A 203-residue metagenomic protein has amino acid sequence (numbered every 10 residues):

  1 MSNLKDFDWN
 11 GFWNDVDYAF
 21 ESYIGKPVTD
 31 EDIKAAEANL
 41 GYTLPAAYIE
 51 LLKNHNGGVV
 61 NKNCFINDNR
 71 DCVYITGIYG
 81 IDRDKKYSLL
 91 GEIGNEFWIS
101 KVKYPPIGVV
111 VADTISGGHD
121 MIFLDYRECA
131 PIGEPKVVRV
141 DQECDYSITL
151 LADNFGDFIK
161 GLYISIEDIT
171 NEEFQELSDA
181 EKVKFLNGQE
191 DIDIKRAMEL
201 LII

Functional and structural regions predicted by a protein language model:
M1-G117, I194-I203: A surface-exposed partner-binding patch
G25-K26, C129-P131: Helix-boundary capping/turn motifs
G58, G117, A130, I164-S165: Short loop/turn segments at secondary-structure transitions that flank enzyme active sites
S116-H119, C144: Glycine-centered tight beta-turn/hairpin loop motif at sheet-sheet or coil-to-beta transitions
H119-I122, I132-E134, I148-T149: Short helix/loop capping segments that flank catalytic or ligand/cofactor-binding pockets
I122-A130, V140: Low-complexity, glycine/alanine/valine/leucine- and proline-rich hydrophobic stretches
K136-D141, I148-I164: Compact, glycine/acidic-enriched structural inserts
E167-I203: Acidic, proline/glycine-rich low-complexity IDRs
